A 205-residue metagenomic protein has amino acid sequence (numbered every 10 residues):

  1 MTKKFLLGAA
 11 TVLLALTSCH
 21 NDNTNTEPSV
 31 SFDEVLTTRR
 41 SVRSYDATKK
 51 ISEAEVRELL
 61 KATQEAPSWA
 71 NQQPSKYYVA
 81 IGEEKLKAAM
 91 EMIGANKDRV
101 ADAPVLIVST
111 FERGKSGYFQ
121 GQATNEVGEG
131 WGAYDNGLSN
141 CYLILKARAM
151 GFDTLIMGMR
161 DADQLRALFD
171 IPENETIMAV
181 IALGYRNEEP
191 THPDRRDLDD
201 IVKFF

Functional and structural regions predicted by a protein language model:
M1-L6: Bacterial N-terminal signal peptides that target proteins for export
G8, L16-F205: Acidic, surface-exposed loops and disordered segments
